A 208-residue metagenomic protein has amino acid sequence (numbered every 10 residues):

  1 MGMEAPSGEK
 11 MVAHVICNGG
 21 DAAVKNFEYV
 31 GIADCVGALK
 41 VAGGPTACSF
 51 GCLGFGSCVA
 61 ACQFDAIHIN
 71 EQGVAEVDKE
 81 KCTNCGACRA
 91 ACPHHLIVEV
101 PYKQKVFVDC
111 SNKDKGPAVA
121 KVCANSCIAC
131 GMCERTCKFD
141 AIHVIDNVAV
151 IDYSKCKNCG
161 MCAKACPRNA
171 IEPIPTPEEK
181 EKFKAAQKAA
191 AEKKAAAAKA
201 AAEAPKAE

Functional and structural regions predicted by a protein language model:
M1-C130, E134-T136, D140, A165 (+2 more regions): Ferredoxin-type iron-sulfur electron-transfer modules and their immediate structural context
